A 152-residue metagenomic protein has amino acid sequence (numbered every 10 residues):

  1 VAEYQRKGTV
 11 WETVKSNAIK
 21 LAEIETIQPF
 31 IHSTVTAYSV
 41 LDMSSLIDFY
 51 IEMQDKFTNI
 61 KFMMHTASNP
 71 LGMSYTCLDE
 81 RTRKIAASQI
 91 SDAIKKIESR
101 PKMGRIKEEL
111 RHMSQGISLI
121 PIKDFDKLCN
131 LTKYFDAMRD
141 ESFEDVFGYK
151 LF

Functional and structural regions predicted by a protein language model:
V1-F152: Radical SAM enzyme [4Fe-4S]-AdoMet core and its adjacent flexible, acidic and glycine-rich loops/tails across
